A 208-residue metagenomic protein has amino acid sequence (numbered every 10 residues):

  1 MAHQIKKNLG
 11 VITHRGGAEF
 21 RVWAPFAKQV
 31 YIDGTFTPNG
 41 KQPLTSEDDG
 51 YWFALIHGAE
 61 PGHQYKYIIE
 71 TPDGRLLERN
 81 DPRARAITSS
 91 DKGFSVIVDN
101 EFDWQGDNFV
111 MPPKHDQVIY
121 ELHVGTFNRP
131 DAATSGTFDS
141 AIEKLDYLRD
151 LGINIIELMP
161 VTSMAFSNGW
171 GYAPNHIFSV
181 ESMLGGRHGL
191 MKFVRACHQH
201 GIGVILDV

Functional and structural regions predicted by a protein language model:
M1-E19, P38-E121, T126-A133, S140 (+1 more regions): The feature marks proteins involved in alpha-glucan
W23-V30, T37, A59-E60: Short proline/glycine-enriched turn/loop motifs at strand-loop junctions of beta-rich domains
V30-I32, Y65: Short beta-strand elements bearing conserved aromatic residues within extracellular beta-rich modules
V118-L122, I156-L158, V204-L206: Hydrophobic faces of well-ordered beta-strands that scaffold small-molecule active sites in alpha/beta enzyme cores
H123-D139, A173-R187: The substrate-binding groove and active-site-proximal loops of carbohydrate-active enzymes, especially glycoside
D139-R149, M191, R195: Amphipathic, non-transmembrane alpha-helical secondary structure
L148-M191: Aromatic-lined carbohydrate-binding/catalytic grooves of carbohydrate-active enzymes
E181-V208: Hydrophobic, well-ordered secondary-structure scaffolds
